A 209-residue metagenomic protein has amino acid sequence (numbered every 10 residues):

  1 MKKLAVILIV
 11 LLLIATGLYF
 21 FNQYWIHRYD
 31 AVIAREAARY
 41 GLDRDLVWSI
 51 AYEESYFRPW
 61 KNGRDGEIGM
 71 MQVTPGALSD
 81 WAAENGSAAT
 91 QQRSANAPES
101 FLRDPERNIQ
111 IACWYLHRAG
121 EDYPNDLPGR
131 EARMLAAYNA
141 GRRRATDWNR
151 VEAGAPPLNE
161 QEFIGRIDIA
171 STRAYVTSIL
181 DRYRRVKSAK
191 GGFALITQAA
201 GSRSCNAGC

Functional and structural regions predicted by a protein language model:
M1-G17: N-terminal Sec-pathway targeting helices
L13-P59, A82, E106-I109, Y123-P124 (+3 more regions): Export/targeting segments at the very N-terminus of extracytoplasmic proteins
N22, I33-E36, P59-E67, S94-E106 (+3 more regions): Second-shell loop/turn segments in exported
A31-R35, W48, M71, G76 (+6 more regions): Solvent-exposed, polar/charged alpha-helical surfaces in well-ordered, non-transmembrane soluble domains, broadly
V32, Y52-A77, G141, I179 (+1 more regions): Cell-wall polysaccharide-cleaving catalytic domain and substrate-binding groove, primarily in peptidoglycan/chitin
D65-S94, I111-Y115, L158: Substrate-binding/active-site groove segments that recognize and process beta-1,4-linked N-acetyl-hexosamine
A132-G192: Catalytic and substrate-binding regions of cell-wall glycan-acting enzymes that process beta-1,4-linked
G191-C209: Low-complexity, Gly/Ser/Thr/Pro-rich intrinsically disordered linker/tail segments
